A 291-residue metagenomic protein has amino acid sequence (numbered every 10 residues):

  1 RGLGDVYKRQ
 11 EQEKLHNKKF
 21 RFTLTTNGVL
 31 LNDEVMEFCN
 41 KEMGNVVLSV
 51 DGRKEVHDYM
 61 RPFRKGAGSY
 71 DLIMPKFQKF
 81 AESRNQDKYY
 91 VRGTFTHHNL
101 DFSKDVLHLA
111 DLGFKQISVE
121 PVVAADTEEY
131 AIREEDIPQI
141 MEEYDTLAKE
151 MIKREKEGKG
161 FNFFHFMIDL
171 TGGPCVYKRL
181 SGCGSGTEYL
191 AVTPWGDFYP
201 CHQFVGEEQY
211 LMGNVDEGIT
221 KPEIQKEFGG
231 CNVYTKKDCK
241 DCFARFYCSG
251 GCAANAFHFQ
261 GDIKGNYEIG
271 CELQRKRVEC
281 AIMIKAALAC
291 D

Functional and structural regions predicted by a protein language model:
G2-Y7: Short, small-residue-biased leader/transition segments that mark boundaries at the very start of proteins
G28-N45, S103-G113: Short amphipathic alpha-helices and their capping/turn segments at secondary-structure boundaries
M36-K54, F114-V123: Non-cysteine beta-strand/loop elements that form the S-adenosyl-L-methionine
E55-D71, Q78, E82-Y189, E208-L211: Radical SAM enzyme [4Fe-4S]-AdoMet core and its adjacent flexible, acidic and glycine-rich loops/tails across
T193: Short, acidic, Ser/Thr-enriched surface-loop or helix-capping motifs
V205-D291: Flexible mid-to-C-terminal extensions adjoining Fe-S/redox cofactors in radical SAM and related proteins
